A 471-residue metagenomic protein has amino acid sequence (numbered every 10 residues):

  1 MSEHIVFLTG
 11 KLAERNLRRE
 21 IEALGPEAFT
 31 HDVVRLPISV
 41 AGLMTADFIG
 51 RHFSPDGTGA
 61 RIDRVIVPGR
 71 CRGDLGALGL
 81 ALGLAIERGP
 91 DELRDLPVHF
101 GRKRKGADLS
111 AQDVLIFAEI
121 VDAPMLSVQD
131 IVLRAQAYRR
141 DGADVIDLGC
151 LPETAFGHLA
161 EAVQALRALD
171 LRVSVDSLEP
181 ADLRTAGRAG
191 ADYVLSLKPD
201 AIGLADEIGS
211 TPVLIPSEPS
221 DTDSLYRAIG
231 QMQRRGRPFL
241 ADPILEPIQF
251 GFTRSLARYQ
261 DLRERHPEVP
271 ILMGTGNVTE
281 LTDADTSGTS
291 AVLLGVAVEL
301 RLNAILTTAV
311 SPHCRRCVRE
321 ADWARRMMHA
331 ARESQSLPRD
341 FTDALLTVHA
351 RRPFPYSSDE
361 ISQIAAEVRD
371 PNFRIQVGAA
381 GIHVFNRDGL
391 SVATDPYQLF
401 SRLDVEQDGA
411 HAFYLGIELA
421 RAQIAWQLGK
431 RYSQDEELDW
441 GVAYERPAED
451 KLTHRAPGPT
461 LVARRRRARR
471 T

Functional and structural regions predicted by a protein language model:
S2-L109, T342-T471: Long, compositionally biased, glycine/small-hydrophobic-enriched stretches that function as flexible linkers, tethers
V6-G10, R15-N16, E20-A28, I208-H349: Catalytic alpha/beta core domains of metabolic enzymes, predominantly
L43-A46, R70-A77, L96-V98, K103 (+6 more regions): Active-site-adjacent beta->alpha loops and helix N-cap segments on the catalytic face of soluble alpha/beta enzymes
T45, L126-Y138, E179, L183-R184 (+2 more regions): Short, acidic/polar
V65, Y138, G142, D176 (+2 more regions): Conserved, mostly hydrophobic/aromatic
A81-G83, A111-I116, E153-T185, E207-L214 (+2 more regions): Alpha-helix-loop-beta-strand connector modules within alpha/beta enzyme cores
I86-D91, I146-P152, D170-E179, L183 (+3 more regions): Catalytic beta/alpha-barrel core
Q112-L133, S217-D221, V278-S287: Active-site mouth loops of central-metabolism enzymes
